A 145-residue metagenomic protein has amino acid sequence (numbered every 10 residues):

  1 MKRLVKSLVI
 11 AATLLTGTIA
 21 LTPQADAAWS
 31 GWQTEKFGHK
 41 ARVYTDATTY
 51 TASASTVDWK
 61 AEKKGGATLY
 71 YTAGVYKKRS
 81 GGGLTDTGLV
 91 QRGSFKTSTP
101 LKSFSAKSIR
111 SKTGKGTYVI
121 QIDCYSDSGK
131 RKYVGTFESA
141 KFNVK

Functional and structural regions predicted by a protein language model:
M1-T51: N-terminal prepro-regions of secreted/extracellular proteins
W32-K77, G82: Short, surface-exposed binding/anchoring microloops in extracellular/periplasmic proteins
G38-K40, A52-A54, S94-F104: Solvent-exposed, conformationally flexible loop/turn segments
D46-A47, Q91-F95, K107-S111: Beta-strand-rich interaction surfaces with strong enrichment in secreted/lumenal proteins
L84-P100, E138-S139: Solvent-exposed serine/threonine-rich low-complexity stretches and specific carbohydrate-binding patches
P100, R110-Y118, D123: A glycine-anchored, Pro-Gly-centered beta-turn/N-cap motif
C124-S128: Surface-exposed loop/turn motifs at beta-strand-loop junctions within extracellular Ig-like and Fibronectin type III
G129-K145: Short beta-strand elements
